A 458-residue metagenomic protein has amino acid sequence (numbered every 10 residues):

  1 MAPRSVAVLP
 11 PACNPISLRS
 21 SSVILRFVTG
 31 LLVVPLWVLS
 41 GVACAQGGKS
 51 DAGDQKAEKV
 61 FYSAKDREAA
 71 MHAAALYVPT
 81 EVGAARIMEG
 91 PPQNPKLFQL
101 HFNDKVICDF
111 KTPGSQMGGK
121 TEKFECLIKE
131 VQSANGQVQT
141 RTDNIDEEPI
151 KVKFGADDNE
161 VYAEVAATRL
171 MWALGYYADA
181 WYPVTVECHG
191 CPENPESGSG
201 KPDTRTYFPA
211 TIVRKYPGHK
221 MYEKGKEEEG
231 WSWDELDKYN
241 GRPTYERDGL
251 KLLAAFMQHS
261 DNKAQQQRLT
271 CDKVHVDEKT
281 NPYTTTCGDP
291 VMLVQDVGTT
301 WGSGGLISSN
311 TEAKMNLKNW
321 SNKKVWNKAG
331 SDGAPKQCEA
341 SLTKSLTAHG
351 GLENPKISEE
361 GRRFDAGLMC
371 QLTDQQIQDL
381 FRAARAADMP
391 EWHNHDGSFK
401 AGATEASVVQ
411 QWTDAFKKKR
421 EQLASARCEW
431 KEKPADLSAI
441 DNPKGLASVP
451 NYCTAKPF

Functional and structural regions predicted by a protein language model:
M1-L25: N-terminal secretory signal peptides that target proteins for export/translocation
L25-V33: Sec-dependent signal peptide recognition, specifically the positively charged N-region followed immediately by
V28, L39-K111, K129-I145, A386-F458: Regulatory N- and C-terminal appendages and interdomain linkers associated with kinase/kinase-like NTP transferase
Q99-K226: Conserved ATP-binding subdomain of kinase catalytic cores across diverse folds
N159-E164, E227-K318: Conserved kinase catalytic-core segment
V165-R169, K251, D414: Solvent-exposed, polar/charged alpha-helical surfaces in well-ordered, non-transmembrane soluble domains, broadly
W172-Y176, A255-Q258, E421, C428: Sec-exported extracytoplasmic/periplasmic mature domains
V276-F458: C-terminal catalytic region of ATP-dependent kinase domains
